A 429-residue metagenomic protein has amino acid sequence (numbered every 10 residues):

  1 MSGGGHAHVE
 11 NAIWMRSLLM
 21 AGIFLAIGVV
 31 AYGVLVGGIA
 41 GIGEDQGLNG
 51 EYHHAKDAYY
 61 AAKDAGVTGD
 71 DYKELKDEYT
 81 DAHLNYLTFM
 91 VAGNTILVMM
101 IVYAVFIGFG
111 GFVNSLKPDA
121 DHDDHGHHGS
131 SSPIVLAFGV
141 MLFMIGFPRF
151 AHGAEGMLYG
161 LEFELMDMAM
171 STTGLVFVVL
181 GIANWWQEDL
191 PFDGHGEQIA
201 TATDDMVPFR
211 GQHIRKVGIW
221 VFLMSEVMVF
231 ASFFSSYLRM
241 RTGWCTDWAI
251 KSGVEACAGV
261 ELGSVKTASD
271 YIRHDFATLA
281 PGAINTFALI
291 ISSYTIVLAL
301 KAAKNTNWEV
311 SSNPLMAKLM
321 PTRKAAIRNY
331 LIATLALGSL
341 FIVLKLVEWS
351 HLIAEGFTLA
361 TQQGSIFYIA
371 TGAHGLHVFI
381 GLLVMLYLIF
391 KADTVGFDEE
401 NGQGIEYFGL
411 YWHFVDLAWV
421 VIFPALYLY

Functional and structural regions predicted by a protein language model:
M1-Y429: ...captures the hydrophobic TM-helix bundle architecture rather than a specific catalytic motif, and can also fire on
